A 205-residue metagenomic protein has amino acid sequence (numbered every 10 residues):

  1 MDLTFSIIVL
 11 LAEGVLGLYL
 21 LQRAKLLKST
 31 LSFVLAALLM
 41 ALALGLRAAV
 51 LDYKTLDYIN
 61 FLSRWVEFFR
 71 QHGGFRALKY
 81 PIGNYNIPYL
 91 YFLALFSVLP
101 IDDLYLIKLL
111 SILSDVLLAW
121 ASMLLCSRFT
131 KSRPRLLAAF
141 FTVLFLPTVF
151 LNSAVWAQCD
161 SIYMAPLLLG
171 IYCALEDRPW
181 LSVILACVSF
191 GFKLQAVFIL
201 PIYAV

Functional and structural regions predicted by a protein language model:
D2-L3, I87, Y91, I101-W120: Loop-to-helix entry region of an early transmembrane alpha helix in multi-pass inner-membrane enzymes
D2-N60, R64, I112, F145-P147 (+1 more regions): Transmembrane signal-anchor helices characteristic of membrane glycosylation enzymes that use polyprenol
L18-L20, L109-T130: Transmembrane-helix motifs of polytopic, lipid-linked glycan transferases
A43, A139-T148, A186, F190: Short helix- or helix-capping micro-motifs that position conserved polar/aromatic residues at function-defining sites
F61-Q71, R76-L106: Short hydrophobic/aromatic helix or loop-helix immediately within or flanking a transmembrane segment in polytopic
A121-L124, I162-P179: Specific aromatic-rich, kink-prone transmembrane helix
P134-L137, C173-V188: Short hydrophobic alpha-helices at membrane interfaces in multi-pass membrane enzymes
A154-I162: Short acidic/glycine- and proline-prone juxtamembrane loop motifs at membrane-interface regions of multi-pass membrane
